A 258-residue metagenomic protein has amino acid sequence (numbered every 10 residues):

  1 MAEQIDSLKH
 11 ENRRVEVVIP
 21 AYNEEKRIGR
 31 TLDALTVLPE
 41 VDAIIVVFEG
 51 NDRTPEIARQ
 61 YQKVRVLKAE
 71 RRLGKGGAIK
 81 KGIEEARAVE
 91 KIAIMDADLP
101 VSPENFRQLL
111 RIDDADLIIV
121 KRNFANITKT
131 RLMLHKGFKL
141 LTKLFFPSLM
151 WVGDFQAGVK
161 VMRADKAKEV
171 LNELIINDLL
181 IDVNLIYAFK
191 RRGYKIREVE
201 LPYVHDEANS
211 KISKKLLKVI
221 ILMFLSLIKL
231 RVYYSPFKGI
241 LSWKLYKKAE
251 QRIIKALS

Functional and structural regions predicted by a protein language model:
M1-N12, K26, E173-S258: Hydrophobic helical membrane-anchoring modules
R13-V15, T36-V46, K63-V64: Short loop->beta transition adjacent to catalytic acidic/histidine clusters or analogous donor-positioning motifs
A21, V47-E49, A69: Conserved sequence signature across two-component system core domains
N23-V37: Short, well-formed alpha-helical segments that are part of the catalytic scaffolds of diverse glycosyltransferases
K26-R30, D52-Q60: Acidic helix N-cap motif at the loop->helix transition within catalytic regions of sugar-transfer enzymes
V47-P55, L99: A conserved acidic beta->alpha catalytic loop
E70-L73, G77-E85, K91, P103-L179 (+2 more regions): Acceptor/aglycone-binding surface of glycosyltransferases and processive sugar-polymer synthases
